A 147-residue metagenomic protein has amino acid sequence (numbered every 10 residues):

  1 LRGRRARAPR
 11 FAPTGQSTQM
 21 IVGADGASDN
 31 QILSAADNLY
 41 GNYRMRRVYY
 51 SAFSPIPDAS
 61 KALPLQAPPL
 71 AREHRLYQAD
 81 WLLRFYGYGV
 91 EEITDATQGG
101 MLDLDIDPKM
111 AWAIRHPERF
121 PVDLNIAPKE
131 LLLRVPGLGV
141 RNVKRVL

Functional and structural regions predicted by a protein language model:
R4-D29, S51-D58, A62-L70: Conserved strand-turn element in the central/C-terminal portion of the radical SAM core barrel that lines
T18, A79, V146: Conserved, mostly hydrophobic/aromatic
D25-Y40: Catalytic cores of alpha/beta
R44-M45: A structural motif
S60-E92: Long, well-ordered mid-to-C-terminal structural blocks that present hydrophobic/aromatic surfaces
T94-P128: Conserved alpha/beta core segments of nucleic-acid transaction machinery
D107, V122-L147: Helix-hairpin-helix
